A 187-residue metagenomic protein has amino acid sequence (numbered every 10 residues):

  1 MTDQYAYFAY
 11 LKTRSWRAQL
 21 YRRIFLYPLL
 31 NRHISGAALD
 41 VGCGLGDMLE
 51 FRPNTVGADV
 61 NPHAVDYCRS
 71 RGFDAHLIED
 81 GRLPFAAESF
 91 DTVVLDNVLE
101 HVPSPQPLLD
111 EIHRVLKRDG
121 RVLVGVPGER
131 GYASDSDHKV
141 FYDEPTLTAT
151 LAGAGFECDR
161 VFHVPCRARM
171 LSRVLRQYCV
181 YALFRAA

Functional and structural regions predicted by a protein language model:
M1-A86, T92, L109, E144-T146 (+3 more regions): Conserved N-terminal segment of class I S-adenosyl-L-methionine
T92-V98: A short beta-strand submotif of the Rossmann-like class I SAM-dependent methyltransferase core that lines
Q106-R121: A short glycine-rich, Lys/Arg-flanked "PGG" loop and its adjoining helix->strand segment in the class I
V124-V126: Acidic carboxylate diad motif detector
G131-T150: Acceptor-substrate binding/catalytic loop of class I
F156-R167: Conserved S-adenosyl-L-methionine
R169-V174: Short proline/glycine-enriched turn/loop segments at secondary-structure junctions
